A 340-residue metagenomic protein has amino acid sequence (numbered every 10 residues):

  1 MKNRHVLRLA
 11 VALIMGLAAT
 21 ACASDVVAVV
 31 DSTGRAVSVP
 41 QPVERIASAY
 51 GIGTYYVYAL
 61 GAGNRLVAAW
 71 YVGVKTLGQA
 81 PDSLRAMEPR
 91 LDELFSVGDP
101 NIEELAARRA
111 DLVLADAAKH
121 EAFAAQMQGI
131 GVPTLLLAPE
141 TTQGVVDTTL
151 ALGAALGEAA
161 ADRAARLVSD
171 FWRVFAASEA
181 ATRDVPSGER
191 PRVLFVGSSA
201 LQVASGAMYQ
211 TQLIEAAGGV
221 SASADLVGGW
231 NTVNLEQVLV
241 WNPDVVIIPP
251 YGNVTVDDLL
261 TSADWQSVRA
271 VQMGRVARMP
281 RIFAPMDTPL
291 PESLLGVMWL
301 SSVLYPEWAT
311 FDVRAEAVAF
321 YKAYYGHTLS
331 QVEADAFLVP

Functional and structural regions predicted by a protein language model:
M1-A10: Bacterial N-terminal signal peptides that target proteins for export
A10-A18: Bacterial N-terminal signal peptides
T20-V26: Bacterial Sec-dependent signal peptides at the C-terminal "C-region" and cleavage site
V26-V29, A36, A122-Q202, S223-D225 (+1 more regions): Extracytoplasmic substrate-binding proteins
S32-G34, P89-E103, E140, L226-L235: Short helix-initiation/N-cap motifs at beta->coil->alpha
S48-R108, L112-A117, A222: A short, structured surface patch at a secondary-structure boundary
D99-A110, I130, V233-N242: Short helices/loops that flank or line small-molecule/ion binding pockets
V203-W230: Alpha-helical, coiled-coil/dimerization segments enriched in small aliphatic residues
